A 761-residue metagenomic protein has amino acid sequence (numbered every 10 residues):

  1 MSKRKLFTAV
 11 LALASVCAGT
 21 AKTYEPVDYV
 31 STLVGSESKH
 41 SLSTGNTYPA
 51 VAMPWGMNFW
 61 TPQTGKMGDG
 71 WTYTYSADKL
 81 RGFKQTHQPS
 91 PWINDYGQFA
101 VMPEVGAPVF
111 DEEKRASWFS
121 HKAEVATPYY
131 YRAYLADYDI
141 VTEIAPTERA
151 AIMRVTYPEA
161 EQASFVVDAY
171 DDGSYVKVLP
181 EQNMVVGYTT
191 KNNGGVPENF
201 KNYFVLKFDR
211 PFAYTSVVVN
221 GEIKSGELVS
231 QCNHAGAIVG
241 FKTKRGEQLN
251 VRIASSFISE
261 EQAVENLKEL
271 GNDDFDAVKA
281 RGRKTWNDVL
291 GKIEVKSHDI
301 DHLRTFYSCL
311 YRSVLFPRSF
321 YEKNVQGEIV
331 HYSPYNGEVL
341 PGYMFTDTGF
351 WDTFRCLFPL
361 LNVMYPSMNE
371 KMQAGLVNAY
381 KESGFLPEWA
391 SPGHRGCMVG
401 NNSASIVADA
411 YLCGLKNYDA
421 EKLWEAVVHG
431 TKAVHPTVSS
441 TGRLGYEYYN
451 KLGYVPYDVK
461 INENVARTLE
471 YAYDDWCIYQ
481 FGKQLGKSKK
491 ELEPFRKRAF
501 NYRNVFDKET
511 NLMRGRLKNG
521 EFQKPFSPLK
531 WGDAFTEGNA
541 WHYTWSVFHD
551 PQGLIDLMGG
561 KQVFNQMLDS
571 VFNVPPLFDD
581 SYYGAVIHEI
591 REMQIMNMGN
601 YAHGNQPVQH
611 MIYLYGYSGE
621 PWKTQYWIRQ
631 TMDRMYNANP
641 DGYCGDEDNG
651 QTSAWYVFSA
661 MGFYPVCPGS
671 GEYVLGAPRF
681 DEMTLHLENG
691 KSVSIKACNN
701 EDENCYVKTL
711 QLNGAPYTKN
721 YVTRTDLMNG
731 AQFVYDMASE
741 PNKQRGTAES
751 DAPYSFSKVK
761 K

Functional and structural regions predicted by a protein language model:
M1-T23: Bacterial Sec-dependent N-terminal signal peptides
K22-F358, N362-S405, Y411-L469, C477 (+9 more regions): Accessory carbohydrate-recognition regions in carbohydrate-active enzymes
D474: ATP-dependent phospho-/nucleotidyl transfer catalytic cores
Y706: Extracellular attachment/recognition segments
